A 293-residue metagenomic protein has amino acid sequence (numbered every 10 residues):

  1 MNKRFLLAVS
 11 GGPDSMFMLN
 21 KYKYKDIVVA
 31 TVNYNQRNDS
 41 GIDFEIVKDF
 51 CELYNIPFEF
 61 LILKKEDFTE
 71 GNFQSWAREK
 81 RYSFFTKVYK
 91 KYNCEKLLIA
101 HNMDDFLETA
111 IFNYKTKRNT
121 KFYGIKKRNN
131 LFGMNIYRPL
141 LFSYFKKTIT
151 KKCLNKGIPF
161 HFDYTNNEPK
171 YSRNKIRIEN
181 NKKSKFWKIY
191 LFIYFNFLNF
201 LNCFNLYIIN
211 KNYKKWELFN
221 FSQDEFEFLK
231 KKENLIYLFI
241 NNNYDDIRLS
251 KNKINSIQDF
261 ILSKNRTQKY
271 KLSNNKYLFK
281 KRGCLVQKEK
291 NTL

Functional and structural regions predicted by a protein language model:
M1-F112, T116, K147-T148, N155: ATP-dependent adenylation/nucleotidyltransferase module used to activate substrates
N2-R4, A8-G11, N129-F132, F195-L293: AMP-forming adenylation/ATP pyrophosphatase catalytic core
I27, K48, E52-E59, T86 (+6 more regions): Core, highly hydrophobic multi-pass alpha-helical transmembrane subunits of bioenergetic inner membranes
F44, Y82, F145-K146, R173 (+1 more regions): A structural signal for well-ordered alpha-helical scaffolds and beta->alpha junctions
K90, N181-K182, L238-N242: Short glycine/serine- and small hydrophobic-enriched flexible loop segments
Y92-F106, A110, F192-K214: Electropositive, surface-exposed helix/loop patches at the edges of structured domains that serve as adaptable
K96-L98, E108-Y194: Catalytic subdomain that performs nucleotidyl-dependent activation
M103, E168-I176, K232, K253: Short, conserved alpha-helical segments within structured domains
